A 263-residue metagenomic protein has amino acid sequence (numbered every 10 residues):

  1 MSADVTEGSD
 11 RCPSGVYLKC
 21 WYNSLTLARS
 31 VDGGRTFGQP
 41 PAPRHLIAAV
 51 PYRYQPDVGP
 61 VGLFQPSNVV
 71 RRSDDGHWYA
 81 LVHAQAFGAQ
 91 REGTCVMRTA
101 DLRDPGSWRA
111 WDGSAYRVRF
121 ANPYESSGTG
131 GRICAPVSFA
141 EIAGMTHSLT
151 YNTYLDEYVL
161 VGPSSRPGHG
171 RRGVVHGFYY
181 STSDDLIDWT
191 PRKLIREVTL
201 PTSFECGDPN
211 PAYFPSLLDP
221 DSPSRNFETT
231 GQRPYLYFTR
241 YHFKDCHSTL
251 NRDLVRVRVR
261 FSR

Functional and structural regions predicted by a protein language model:
M1-D57, S73-I142, Y151-C206, S222-R263: Beta-rich carbohydrate-recognition and catalytic domains
P60-L63: Short linear interaction motifs
Q65-N68, M145-S148, E205, N210-R225: Beta-propeller and closely related beta-sheet repeat lectin domains
